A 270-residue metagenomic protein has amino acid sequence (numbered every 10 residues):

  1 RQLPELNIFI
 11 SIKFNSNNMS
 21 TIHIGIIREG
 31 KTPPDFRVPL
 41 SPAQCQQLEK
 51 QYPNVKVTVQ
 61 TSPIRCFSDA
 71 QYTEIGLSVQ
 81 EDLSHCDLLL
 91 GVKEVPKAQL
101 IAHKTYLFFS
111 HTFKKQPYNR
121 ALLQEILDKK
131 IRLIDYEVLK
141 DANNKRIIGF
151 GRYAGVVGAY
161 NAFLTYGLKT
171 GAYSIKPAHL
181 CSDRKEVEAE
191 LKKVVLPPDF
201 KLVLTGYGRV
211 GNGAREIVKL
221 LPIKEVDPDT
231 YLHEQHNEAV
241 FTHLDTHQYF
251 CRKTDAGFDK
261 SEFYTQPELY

Functional and structural regions predicted by a protein language model:
R1-N18: Short, Lys/Arg-enriched N-terminal segments with co-localized hydrophobic residues within the first ~10-30 amino acids
S20-E125: An N-terminal-biased, well-structured beta-alpha scaffold segment characteristic of Rossmann-like dinucleotide-binding
H23, K97-F200: Glycine/serine-rich phosphate-binding loop and adjoining beta1-alpha1 elements at the start of nucleotide-handling
G25, G76, G155, G206-G211: Glycine-centered flexibility sites
P34-Y52, K56-V59, P177-Y270: Glycine-rich phosphate/diphosphate-binding loop of Rossmann-like nucleotide-binding domains
Q46-E49, V79-E81, S110-F113, D128-I131 (+3 more regions): Short, surface-exposed linear patches
Q51, V55, I75, K129-R132 (+2 more regions): Change "in soluble alpha/beta enzymes" to "in soluble alpha/beta proteins
V79, Y106, L133, A239-H243: Conserved beta-strand scaffold positions in the cores of enzyme catalytic domains, especially in NTP/NDP-utilizing
